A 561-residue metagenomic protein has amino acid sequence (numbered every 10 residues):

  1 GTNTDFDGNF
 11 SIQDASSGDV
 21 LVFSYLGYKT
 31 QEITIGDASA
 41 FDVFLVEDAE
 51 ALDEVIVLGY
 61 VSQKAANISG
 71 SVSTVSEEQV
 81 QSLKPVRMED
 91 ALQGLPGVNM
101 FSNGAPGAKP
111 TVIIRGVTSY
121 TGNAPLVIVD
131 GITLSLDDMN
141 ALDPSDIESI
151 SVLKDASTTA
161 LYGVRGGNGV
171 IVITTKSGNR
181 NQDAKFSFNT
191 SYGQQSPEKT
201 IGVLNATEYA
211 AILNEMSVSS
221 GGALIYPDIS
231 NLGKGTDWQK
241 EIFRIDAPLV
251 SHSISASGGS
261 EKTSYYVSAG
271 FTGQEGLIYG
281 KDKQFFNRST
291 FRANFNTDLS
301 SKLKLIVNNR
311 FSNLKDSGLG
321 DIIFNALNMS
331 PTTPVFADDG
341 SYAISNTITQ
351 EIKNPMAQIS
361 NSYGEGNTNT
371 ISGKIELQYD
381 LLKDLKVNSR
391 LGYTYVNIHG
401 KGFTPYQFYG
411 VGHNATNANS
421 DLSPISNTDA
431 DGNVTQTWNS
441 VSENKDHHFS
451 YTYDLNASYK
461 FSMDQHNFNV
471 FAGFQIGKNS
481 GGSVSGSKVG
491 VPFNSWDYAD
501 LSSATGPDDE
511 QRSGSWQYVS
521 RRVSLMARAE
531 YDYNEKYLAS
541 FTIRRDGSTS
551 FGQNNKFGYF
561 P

Functional and structural regions predicted by a protein language model:
G1-E54: Periplasm-facing N-terminal accessory domains of Gram-negative outer-membrane beta-barrel systems
G1-N9, I56-Q81, A108-T111, P125-L126 (+1 more regions): N-terminal periplasmic "start-of-domain" segments of outer-membrane beta-barrel proteins
F10-D14, Q79, K84, D130-T158: Short acidic/polar hinge/loop motifs at secondary-structure boundaries that mediate gating or recognition
T74, Q81-P85, G94-F101, A105-I113 (+4 more regions): Residues embedded in well-ordered regular secondary structure
P85, L249, S260-E261, N296 (+4 more regions): Outer-membrane beta-barrel channels and translocator barrels
L92, G131, I150-S151, I171-I173: Non-catalytic regulatory/gating segments with a bias toward low-complexity or hydrophobic composition
R180-T236, T272, L277-S372, R390 (+2 more regions): Surface-exposed loop/interface segments of Gram-negative outer-membrane beta-barrel transport/assembly proteins
K262-Y265, K302-L305, D384-V387, Q465-F468 (+1 more regions): Repeated loop/turn-to-beta-strand initiation elements of outer-membrane beta-barrel proteins
